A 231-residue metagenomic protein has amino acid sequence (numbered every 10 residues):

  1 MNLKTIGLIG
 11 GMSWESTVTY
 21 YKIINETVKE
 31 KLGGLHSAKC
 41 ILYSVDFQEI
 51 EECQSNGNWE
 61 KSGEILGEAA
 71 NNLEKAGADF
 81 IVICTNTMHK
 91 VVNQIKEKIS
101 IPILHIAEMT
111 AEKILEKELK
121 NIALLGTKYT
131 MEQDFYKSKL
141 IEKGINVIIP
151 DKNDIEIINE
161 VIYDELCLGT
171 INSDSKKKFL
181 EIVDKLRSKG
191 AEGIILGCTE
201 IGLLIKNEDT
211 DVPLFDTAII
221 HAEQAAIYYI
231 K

Functional and structural regions predicted by a protein language model:
M1-K231: Non-catalytic structural scaffold of enzyme domains
